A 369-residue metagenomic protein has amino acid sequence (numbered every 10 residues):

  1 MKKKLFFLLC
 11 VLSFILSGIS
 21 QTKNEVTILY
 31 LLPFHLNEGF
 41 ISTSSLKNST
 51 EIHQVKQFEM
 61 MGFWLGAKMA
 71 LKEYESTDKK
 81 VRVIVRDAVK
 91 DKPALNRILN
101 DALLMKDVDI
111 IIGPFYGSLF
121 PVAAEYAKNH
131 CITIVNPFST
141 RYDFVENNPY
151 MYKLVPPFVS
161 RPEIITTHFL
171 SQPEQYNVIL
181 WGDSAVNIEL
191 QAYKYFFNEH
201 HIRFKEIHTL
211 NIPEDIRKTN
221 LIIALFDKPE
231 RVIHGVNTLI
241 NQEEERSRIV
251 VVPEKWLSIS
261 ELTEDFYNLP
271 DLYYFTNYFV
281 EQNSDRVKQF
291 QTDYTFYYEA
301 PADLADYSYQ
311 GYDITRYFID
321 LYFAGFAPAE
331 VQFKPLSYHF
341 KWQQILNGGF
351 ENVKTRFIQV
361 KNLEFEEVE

Functional and structural regions predicted by a protein language model:
M1-E25, F365-E369: Bacterial Sec-dependent N-terminal signal peptides
I19-V26, K90, A94, P149 (+1 more regions): Extended repeat-based interaction scaffolds and adjacent low-complexity, acidic/S/T/P-biased segments that form broad
Q21-D101: N-terminal extracellular/periplasmic Venus flytrap/periplasmic-binding protein-like
L29-Y30, L104-Y116, I134-P137, N177-G182 (+3 more regions): Periplasmic-binding protein-like
K92-D109, N211-K218, L239: Short, well-structured alpha-helical segments in soluble
I112-Y193, I259: Extracytoplasmic ligand/sensor domains, especially the bilobed periplasmic-binding protein
V236-Y309: Extracellular/periplasmic periplasmic-binding protein-like sensory domains
E299-S308, R316-V368: Segments of small-molecule ligand-sensing domains
